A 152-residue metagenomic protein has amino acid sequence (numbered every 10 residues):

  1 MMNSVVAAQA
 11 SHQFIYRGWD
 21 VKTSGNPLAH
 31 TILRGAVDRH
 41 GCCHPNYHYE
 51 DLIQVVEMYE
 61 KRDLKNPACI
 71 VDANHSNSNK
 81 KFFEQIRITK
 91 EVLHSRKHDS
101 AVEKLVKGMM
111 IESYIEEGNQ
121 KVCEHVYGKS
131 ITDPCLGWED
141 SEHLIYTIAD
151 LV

Functional and structural regions predicted by a protein language model:
M1-Q54, H75-S76, K80-E91, S95-G108 (+2 more regions): Active-site-facing alpha/beta catalytic cores
E57: Surface-exposed charge patches
E60-R62, H98: Catalytic-site microenvironment of enzymes that process N-acetyl-hexosamine-containing cell-wall polysaccharides
K65-A68: Short, structured loop/turn "capping" segments at alpha-beta junctions
V71, G137: Conserved, mostly hydrophobic/aromatic
F83, T132-C135: Alpha-helix capping and helix-loop boundary segments enriched in small/acidic/polar residues
Q120-T132: Short helix/strand-capping connector loops at secondary-structure junctions
W138-L151: PLP-dependent enzyme catalytic core of the Aspartate aminotransferase-like
